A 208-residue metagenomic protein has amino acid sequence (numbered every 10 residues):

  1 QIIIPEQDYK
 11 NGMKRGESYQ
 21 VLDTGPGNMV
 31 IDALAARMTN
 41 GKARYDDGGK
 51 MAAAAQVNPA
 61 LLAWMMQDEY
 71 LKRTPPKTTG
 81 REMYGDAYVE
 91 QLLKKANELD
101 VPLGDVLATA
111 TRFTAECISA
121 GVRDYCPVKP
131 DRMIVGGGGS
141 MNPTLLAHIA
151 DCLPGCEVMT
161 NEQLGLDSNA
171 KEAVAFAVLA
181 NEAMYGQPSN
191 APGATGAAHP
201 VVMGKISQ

Functional and structural regions predicted by a protein language model:
I4-R15, M38-N40: Short acidic-glycine loop/turn motifs at beta-strand connectors
E6-Q7, A33, S119-A197: Catalytic phosphate/nucleotide-handling subdomain of diverse soluble enzymes
N11, N28, N40, Y45-D47 (+7 more regions): Detector for Asparagine
K14, G155-V158, G204: Generic preference for hydrophobic/aromatic residues in regular secondary structure cores
G16-Y19, P130-D131: Short coil/turn connectors at secondary-structure junctions
Q20-L99, L103, L107-A115, S119 (+2 more regions): Conserved ATP-utilizing enzyme core subdomain
